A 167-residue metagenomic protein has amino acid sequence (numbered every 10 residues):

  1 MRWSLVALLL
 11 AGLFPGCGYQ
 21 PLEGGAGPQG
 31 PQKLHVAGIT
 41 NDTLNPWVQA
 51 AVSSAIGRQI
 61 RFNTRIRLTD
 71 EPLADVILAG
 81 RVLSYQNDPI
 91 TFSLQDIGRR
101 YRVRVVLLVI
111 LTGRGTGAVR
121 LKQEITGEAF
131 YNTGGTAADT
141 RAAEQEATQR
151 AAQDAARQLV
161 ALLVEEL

Functional and structural regions predicted by a protein language model:
M1-C17: Sec-dependent bacterial lipoprotein signal peptides
F14-G57, F62-R65, D70-L73, A161-L167: A structural "domain/chain start" motif
G27-Q29, L73, D96-R102, D154: Short coil/turn motifs at beta-sheet boundaries
L44, V48, R99, A143 (+2 more regions): Conserved acidic
N63-I66, A79-K122, F130-A142, E146 (+1 more regions): Surface-exposed short loop/turn segments
A142-L167: Compositionally biased, intrinsically disordered linkers/stalks adjacent to structured regions
